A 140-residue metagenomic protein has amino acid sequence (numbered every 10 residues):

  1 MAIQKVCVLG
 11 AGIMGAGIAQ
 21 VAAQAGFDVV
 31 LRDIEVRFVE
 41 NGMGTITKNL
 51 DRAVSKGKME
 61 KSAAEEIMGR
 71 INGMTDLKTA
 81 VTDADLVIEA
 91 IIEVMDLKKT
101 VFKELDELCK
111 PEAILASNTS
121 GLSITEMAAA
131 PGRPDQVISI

Functional and structural regions predicted by a protein language model:
M1-R52, K56: NAD(P)+-binding Rossmann beta1-loop-alpha1 motif at the extreme N-terminus of oxidoreductases
A16, E40, T82, K99 (+1 more regions): Alpha-helical elements of the RecA-like P-loop NTPase motor core of helicases
Q20-A23, T47, V81, D106 (+1 more regions): A structural alpha-helix within SAM-dependent methyltransferase catalytic domains
V29, I71-G73, V137: Generic structural signal for residues in well-ordered beta-strands
A53-L108: A structured beta-alpha segment of the ubiquitous adenosine-cofactor-binding alpha/beta core
I91-I140: Rossmann-like NAD(P)(H) cofactor-binding subdomain of soluble oxidoreductases
